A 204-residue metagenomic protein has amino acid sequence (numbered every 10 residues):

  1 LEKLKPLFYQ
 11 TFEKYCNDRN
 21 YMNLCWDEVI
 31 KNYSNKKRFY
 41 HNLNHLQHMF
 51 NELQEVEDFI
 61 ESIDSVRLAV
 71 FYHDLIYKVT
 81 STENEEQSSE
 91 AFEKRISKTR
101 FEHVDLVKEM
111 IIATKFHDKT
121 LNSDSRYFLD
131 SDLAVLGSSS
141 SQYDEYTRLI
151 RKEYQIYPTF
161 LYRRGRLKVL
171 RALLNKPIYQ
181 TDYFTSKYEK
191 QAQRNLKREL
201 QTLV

Functional and structural regions predicted by a protein language model:
E2-T11, S34-H41, N51-E61, Y72 (+2 more regions): Divalent metal-dependent phosphate-bond-processing catalytic cores, especially two-metal-ion Mg2+/Mn2+ enzymes that act
K3-Y15, R19-W26: Hydrophobic, proline/glycine-rich low-complexity stretches
M22-I30, L43, I63, R67 (+1 more regions): Short, well-structured alpha-helical segments
I30, F50-Q54, E93: Amphipathic, well-packed alpha-helical segments that form the structural scaffold of globular domains
N35-H48, Y77-E90: Active-site metal-coordination segments of metallo-dependent hydrolases
H41, I60-R67, T80-N84, T99-H103: Short, surface-exposed helix-loop/turn micro-motifs enriched in polar/charged residues
M49, I63-V79, S88, M110-K115: His-Asp-centered metal-binding catalytic motifs of divalent-metal-dependent phosphohydrolases/nucleases
S88-T120: Histidine- and acidic-residue-rich, metal-dependent catalytic cores
